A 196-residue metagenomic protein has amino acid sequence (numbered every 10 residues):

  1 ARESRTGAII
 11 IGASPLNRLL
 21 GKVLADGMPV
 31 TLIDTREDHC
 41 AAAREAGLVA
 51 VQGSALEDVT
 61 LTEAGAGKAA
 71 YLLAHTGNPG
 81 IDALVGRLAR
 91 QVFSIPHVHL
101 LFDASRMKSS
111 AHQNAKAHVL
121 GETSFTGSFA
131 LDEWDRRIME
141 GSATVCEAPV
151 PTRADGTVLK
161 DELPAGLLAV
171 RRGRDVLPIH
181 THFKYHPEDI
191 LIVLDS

Functional and structural regions predicted by a protein language model:
A1-S196: Cytosolic regulatory regions of ion transport systems
